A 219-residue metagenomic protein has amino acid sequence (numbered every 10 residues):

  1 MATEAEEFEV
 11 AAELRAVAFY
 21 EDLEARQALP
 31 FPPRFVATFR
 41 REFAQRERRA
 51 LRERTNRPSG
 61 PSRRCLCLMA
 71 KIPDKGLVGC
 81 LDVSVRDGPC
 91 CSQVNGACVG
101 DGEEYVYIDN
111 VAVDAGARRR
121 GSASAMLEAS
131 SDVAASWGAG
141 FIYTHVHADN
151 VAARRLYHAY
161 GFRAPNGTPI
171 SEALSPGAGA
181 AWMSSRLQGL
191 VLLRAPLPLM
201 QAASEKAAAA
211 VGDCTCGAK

Functional and structural regions predicted by a protein language model:
M1-E9, L23, E205: Conserved N-terminal entry element of GNAT/NAT acetyltransferase domains
A5, E13-G116, L127-E128, L197-P198: Acetyl-CoA-dependent GNAT
C65, S185-L193: Short hydrophobic/aromatic beta-strand or adjacent loop that forms the aromatic wall/cage of a ligand/substrate-binding
G88-A97, R119, I170-A180: A short, acidic/glycine-rich surface segment
D114-G116, R120, A148-D149: Active-site acidic-Proline motif in GNAT/NAT acetyltransferases
S124, S136, A148-S185: Conserved active-site alpha-helix within GNAT-family acetyltransferase domains
A134-H145: Conserved GNAT acetyl-CoA-binding A-motif
L193-Q201: Short beta-strand-to-coil "C-cap" segments at the C-terminal boundary of structured domains/repeats, marking
